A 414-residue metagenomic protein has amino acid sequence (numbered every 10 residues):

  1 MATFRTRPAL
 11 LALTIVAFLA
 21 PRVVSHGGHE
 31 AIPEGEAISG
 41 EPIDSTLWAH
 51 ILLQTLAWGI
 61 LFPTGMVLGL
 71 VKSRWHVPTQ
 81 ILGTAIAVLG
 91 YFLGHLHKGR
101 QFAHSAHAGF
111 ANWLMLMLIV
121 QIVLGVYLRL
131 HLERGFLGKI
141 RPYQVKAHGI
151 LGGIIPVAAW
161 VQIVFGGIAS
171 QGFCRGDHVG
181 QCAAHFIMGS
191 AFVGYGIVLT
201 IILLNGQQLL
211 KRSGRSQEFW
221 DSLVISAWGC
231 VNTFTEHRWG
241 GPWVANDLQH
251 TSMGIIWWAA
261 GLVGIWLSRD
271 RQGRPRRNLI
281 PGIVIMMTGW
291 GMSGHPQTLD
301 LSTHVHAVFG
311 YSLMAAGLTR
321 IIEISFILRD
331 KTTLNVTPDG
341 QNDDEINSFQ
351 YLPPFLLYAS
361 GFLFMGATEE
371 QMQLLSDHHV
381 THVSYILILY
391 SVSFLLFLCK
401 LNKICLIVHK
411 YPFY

Functional and structural regions predicted by a protein language model:
A2-L13, F18-Y414: Alpha-helical transmembrane segments of secretory-pathway, organelle, and plasma-membrane proteins
